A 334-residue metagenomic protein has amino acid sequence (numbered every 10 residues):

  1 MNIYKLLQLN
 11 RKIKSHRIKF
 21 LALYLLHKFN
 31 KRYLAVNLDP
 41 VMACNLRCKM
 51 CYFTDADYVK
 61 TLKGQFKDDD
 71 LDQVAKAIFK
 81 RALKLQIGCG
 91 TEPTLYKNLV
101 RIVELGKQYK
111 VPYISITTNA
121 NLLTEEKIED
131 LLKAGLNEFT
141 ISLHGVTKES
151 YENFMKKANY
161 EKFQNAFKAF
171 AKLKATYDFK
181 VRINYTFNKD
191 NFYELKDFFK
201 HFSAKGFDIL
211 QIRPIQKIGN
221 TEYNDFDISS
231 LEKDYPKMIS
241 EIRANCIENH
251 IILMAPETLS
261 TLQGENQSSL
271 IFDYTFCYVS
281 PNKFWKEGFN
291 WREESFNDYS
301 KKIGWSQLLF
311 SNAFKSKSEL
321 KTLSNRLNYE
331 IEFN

Functional and structural regions predicted by a protein language model:
M1-R32, G304-N334: Membrane-proximal basic amphipathic "stem/tether" segments
Y4-E138, E149, N153-F154, E161 (+2 more regions): Conserved alpha-helical substructure of the radical SAM core
D39, K60-F66, E129-N334: Radical SAM enzyme [4Fe-4S]-AdoMet core and its adjacent flexible, acidic and glycine-rich loops/tails across
